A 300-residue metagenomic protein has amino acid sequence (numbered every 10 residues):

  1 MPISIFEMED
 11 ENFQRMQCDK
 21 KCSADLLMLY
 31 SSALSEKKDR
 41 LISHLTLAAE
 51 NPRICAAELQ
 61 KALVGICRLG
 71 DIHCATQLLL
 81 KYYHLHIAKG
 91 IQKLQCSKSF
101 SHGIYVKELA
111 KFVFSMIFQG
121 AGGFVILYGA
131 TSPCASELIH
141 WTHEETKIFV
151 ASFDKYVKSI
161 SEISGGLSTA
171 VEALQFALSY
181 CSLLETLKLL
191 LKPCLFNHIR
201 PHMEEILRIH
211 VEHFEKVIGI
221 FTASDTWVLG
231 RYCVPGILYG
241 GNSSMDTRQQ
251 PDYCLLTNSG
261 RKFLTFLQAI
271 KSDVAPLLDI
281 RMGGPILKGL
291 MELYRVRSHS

Functional and structural regions predicted by a protein language model:
P2-S4, N12, M16-S300: Extended helix-rich, non-globular scaffold segments
